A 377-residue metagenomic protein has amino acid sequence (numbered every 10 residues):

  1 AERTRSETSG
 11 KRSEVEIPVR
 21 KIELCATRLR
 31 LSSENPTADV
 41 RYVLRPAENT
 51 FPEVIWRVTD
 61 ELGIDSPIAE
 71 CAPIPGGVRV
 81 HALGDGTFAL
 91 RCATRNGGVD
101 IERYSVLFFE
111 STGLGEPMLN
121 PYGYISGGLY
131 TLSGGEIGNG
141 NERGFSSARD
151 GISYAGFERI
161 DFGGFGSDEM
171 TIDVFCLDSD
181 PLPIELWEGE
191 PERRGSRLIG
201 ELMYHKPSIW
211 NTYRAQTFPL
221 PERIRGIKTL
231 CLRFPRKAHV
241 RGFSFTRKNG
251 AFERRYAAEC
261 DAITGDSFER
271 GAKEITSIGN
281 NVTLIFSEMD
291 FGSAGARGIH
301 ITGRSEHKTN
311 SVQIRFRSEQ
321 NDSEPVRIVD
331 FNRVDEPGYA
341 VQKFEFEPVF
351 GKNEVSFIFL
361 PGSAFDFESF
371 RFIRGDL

Functional and structural regions predicted by a protein language model:
R3-L377: Extracytoplasmic
